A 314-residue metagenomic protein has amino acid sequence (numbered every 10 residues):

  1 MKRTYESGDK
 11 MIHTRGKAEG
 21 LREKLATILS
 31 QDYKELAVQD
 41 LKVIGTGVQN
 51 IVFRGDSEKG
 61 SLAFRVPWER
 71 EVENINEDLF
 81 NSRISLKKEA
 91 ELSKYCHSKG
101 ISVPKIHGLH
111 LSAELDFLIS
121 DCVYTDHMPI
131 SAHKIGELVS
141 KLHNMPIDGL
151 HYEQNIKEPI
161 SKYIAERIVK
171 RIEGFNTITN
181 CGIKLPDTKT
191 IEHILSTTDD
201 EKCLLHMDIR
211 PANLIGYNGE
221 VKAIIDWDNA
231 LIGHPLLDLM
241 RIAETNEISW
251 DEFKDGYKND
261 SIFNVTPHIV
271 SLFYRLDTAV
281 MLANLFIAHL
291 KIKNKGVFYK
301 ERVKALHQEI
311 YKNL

Functional and structural regions predicted by a protein language model:
K2-D40: Juxta-kinase regulatory segment immediately upstream of eukaryotic protein kinase catalytic domains
G20-L36, M145-M207, A305-L306: An alpha-helical support segment within catalytic cores of ATP-dependent transferases
K42-P159: ATP-binding pocket architecture of kinase catalytic cores
K59, L115, D200-K202, E220: Conserved catalytic motifs of the protein kinase core domain
C203-L204, R210-P211, I215-H268: Active-site Asp-x-Gly
L236-F263, R275-N294, R302-E309: Active-site activation/catalytic loop segments of kinase-like enzymes and analogous catalytic loops in related
